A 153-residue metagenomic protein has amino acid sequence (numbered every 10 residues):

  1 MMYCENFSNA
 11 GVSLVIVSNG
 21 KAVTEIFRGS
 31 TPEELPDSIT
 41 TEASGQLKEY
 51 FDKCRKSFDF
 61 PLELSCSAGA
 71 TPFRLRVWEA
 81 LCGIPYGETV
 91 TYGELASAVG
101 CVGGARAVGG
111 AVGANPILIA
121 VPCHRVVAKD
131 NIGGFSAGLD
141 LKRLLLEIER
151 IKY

Functional and structural regions predicted by a protein language model:
M1-V102, K152-Y153: Basic nucleic-acid-binding alpha-helical/helix-turn surface characteristic of O6-alkylguanine DNA
L14, V126-A128: Active-site and channel-lining beta-strand-loop segments that bind or position nucleotide-derived/phosphorylated
E34, A128-N131: A short acidic, helix-capping loop that chelates divalent metal ions and anchors anionic groups
R76-A80, A107, L144: Pre-recognition alpha-helix immediately N-terminal to the DNA-recognition helix within helix-turn-helix or winged-helix
Y92-A96, A111, L118: C-terminal charged interaction modules
G103-I117: Regulatory, non-catalytic segments
I119-V126: Short Lys/Arg-enriched helix C-cap and helix-to-coil transition segments that create basic nucleic-acid-contact patches
D130-Y153: …primarily DNA-binding HTH/wHTH and HhH modules…
